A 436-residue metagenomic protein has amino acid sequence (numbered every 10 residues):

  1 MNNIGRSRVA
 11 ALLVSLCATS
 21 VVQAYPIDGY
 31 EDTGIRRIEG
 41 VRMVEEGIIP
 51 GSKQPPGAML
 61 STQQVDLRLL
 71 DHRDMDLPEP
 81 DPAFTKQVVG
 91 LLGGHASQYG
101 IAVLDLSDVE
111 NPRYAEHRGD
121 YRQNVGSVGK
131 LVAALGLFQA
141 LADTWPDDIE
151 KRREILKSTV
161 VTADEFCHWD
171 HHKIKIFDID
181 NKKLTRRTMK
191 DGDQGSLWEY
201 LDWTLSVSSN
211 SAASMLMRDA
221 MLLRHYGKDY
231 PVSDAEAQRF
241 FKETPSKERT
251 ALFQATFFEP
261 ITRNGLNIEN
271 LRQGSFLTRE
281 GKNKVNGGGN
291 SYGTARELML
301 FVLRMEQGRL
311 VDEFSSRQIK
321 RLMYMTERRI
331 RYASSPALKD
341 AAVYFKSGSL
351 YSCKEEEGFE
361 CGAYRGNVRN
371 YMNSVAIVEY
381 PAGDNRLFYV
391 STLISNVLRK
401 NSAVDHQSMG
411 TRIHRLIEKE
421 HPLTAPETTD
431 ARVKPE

Functional and structural regions predicted by a protein language model:
M1-A10: Bacterial N-terminal signal peptides that target proteins for export
A10-S20: Bacterial N-terminal signal peptides
Q23-T85, F276-E436: Structured C-terminal helix/loop/strand segments within mature extracytoplasmic catalytic/sensor domains
G40-S52, G90-L104: Short N-terminal helix-loop-first-beta-strand/juxtamembrane motif that initiates sensory/input modules
D66-V88, I149-E297, R304: Active-site-adjacent helix/loop patches that line small-molecule binding or acyl-intermediate pockets
G93-Q123: Short, conserved catalytic-motif segment at the N-terminal edge
Q98-L104, P146-A163, A212-R218, G227-D229 (+2 more regions): Surface-exposed patches in mature extracellular/periplasmic domains of secreted proteins
N124-R152, V161, L298, S391: Active-site SXXK
